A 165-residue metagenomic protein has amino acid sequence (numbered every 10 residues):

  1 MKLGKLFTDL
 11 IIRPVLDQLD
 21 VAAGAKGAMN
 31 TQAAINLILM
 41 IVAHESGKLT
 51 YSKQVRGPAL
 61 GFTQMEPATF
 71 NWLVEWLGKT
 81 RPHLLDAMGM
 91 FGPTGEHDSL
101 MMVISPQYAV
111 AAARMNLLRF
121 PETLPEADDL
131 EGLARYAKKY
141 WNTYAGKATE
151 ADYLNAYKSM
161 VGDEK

Functional and structural regions predicted by a protein language model:
M1-G27, D163-K165: Ser/Thr/Pro-rich, acidic low-complexity intrinsically disordered regulatory segments
K2-P14, A43-E122: Peptidoglycan-targeting cell-wall enzymes and recognition modules
A23-N30, H97-M102: Short, mixed-charge amphipathic alpha-helical segments
N30-L49: Short, functionally critical alpha-helical segments immediately adjacent to catalytic or ligand/cofactor-binding
A34-L37, A109, L133: Stable alpha-helical elements in mature extracytoplasmic
S46-K53, N142-A151: Secretory-pathway/luminal and periplasmic proteins that interact with or process carbohydrate-rich
L124-K147: C-terminal/domain-terminus segments
E150-K165: Long, charge-rich low-complexity segments
